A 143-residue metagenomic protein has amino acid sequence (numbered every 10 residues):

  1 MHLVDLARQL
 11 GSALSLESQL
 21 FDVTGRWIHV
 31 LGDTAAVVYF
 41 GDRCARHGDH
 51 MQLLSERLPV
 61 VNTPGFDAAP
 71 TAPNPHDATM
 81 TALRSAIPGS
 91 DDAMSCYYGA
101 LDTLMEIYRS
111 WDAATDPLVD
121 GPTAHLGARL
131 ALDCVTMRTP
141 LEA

Functional and structural regions predicted by a protein language model:
M1-G11, A72-A100: Acidic/His metal-coordination segments adjacent to aromatic residues that form catalytic metal sites in metalloenzymes
L3-L6, L10, D33, F40 (+4 more regions): Amphipathic alpha-helical coiled-coil segments and their boundaries
D5, Q9-L20, Y39, D133-M137: Short, contiguous, pocket-lining structural segments that sit at or immediately flank catalytic/ligand-binding sites
L10-L16, V30-T34, P64, T71 (+2 more regions): All-alpha RGS (Regulator of G-protein Signaling) helical domain and cognate RGS-like helical scaffolds
Q19-A45, V60, E106-T123: Helix-loop segments that flank and shape redox-cofactor active sites
V38-A78: Conserved alpha-helical segments that form or flank metal/cofactor-binding pockets of metalloenzymes
D91, S95-Y98, D102-E142: Amphipathic alpha-helical hairpins/coiled-coils and adjacent low-complexity
